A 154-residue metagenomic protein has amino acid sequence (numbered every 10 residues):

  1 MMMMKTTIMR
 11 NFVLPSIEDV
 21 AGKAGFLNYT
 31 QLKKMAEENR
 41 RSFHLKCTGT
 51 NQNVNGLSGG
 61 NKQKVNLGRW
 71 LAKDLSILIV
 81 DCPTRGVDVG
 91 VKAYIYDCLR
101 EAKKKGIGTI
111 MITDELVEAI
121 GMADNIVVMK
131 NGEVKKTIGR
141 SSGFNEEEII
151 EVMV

Functional and structural regions predicted by a protein language model:
M1-V154: Glycine-rich phosphate-binding loops of nucleotide-dependent enzymes
